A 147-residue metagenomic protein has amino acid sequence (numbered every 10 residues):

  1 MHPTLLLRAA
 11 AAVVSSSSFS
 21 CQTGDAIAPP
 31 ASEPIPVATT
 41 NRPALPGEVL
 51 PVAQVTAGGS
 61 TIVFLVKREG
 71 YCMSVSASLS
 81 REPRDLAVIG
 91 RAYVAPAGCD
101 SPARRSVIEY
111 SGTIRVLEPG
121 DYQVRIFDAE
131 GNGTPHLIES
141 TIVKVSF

Functional and structural regions predicted by a protein language model:
M1-F19: Sec-dependent bacterial lipoprotein signal peptides
C21-F147: Exposed, flexible binding/inhibitory loops of compact, secreted disulfide-stabilized domains
